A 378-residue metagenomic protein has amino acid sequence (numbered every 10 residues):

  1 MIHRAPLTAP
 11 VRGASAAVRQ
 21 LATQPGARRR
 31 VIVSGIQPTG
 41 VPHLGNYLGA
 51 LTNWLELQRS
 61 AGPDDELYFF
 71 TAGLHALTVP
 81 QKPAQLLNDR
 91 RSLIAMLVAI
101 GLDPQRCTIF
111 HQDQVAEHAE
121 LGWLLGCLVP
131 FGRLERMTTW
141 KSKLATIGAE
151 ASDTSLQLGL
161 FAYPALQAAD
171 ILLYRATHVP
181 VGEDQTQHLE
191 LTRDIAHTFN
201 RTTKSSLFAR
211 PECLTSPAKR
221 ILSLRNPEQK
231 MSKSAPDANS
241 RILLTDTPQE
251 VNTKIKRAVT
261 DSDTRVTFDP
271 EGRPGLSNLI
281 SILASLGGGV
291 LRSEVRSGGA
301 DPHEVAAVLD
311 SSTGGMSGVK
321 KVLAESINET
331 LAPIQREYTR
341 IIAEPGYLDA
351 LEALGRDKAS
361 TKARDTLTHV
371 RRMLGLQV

Functional and structural regions predicted by a protein language model:
M1-G13: N-terminal chloroplast transit peptides
P10-V33, P38-A169, E329-L331, Q335 (+1 more regions): N-terminal Rossmann-like or analogous alpha/beta NTP/dinucleotide-binding catalytic cores that position adenine
S34-I36, H111, R175, R225 (+1 more regions): Pocket-edge structural micro-motifs
I36-P38, G73-H75, A176-H178, A235 (+1 more regions): Short, histidine-centered active-site or binding-site loop motifs used for metal coordination, general acid-base
P42-A50, L67-Y68, A72, K82-L86 (+6 more regions): Structured ligand/cofactor/substrate-binding pocket environments in proteins
L44, Q187, R193-V378: Conserved nucleotide- and phosphate/pyrophosphate-binding catalytic cores in adenylate/nucleotidyl-handling enzymes
T78, L173, T177-P180, R340 (+2 more regions): Short amphipathic alpha-helical segments at helix-loop
